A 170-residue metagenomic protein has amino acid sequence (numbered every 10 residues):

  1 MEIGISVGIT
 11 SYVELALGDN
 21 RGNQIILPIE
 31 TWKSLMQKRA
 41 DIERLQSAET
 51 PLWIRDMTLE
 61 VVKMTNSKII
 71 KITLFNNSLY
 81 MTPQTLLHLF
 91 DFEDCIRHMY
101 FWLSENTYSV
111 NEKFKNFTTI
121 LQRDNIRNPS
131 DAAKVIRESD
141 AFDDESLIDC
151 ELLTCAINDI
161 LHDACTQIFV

Functional and structural regions predicted by a protein language model:
M1-V170: Positively charged, low-complexity terminal tracts and the immediately adjacent first secondary-structure elements
